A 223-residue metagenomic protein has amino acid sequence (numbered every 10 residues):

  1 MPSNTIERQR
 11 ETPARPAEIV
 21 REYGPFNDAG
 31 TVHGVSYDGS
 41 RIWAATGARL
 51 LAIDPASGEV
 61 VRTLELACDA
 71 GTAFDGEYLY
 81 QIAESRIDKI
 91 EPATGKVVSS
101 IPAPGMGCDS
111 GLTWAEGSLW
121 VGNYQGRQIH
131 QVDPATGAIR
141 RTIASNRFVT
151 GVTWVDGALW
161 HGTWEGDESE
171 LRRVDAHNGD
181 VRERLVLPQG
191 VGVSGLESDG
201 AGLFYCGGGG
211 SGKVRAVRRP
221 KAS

Functional and structural regions predicted by a protein language model:
N4-A29: A short helix->beta-strand "capping" segment at the edge of beta-propeller domains
E18-F26, E59-L64, K96-P102, A138-I143 (+1 more regions): A short beta-strand motif characteristic of beta-propeller blades
F26-G39, L66-G76, P104-E116, N146-G157 (+1 more regions): Beta-rich, blade/repeat-based domains predominating in secreted/periplasmic proteins but also intracellular
W43-A48, L79-S85, V121-G126, H161-G166 (+1 more regions): Conserved beta-strand positions in repeat-built beta-propeller and related beta-rich domains
L51-A52, D88, H130, R172 (+1 more regions): WD40 beta-propeller blade core
D54-G58, E91-G95, D133-G137, D175-G179 (+1 more regions): Short loop/turn segments that connect beta-strands within beta-propeller blades
V149-V155, H161-E170: Loop/turn-rich, solvent-exposed surfaces of beta-rich toroidal or solenoidal domains
V193-S223: Blade-level signature of beta-propeller repeat domains, shared across WD40, Kelch, NHL, RCC1 and BNR/Asp-box propellers
